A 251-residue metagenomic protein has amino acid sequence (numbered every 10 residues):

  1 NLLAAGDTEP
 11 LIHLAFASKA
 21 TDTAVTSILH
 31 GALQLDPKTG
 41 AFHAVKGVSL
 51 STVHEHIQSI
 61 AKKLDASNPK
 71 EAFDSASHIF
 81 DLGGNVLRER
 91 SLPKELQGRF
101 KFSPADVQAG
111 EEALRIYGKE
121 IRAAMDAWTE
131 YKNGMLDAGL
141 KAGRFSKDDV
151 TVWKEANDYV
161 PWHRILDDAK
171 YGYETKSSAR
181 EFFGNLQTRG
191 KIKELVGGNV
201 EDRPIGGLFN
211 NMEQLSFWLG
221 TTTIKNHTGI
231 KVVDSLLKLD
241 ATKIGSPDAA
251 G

Functional and structural regions predicted by a protein language model:
N1-G251: Structural preference for well-ordered, secondary-structure-rich domains
